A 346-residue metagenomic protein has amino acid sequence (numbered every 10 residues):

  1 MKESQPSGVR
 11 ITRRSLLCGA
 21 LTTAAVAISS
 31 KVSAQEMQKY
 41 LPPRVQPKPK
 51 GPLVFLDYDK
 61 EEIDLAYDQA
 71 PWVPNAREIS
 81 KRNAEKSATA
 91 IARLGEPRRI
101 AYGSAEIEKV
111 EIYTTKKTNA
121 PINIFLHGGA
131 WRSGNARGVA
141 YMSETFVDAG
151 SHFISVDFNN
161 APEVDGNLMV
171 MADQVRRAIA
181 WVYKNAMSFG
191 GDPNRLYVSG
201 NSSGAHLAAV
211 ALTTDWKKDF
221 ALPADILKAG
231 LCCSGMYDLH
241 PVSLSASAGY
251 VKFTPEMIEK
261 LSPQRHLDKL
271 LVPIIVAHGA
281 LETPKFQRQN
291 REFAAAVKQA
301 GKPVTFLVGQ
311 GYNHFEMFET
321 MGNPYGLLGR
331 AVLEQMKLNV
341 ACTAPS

Functional and structural regions predicted by a protein language model:
M1-I11, T22-A25: N-terminal secretory signal peptides
C18-A20: Sec-dependent N-terminal signal peptides
V32-A34: Boundary at the C-terminal end of the N-terminal hydrophobic targeting segment
E36-S346: Alpha/beta-hydrolase superfamily serine-hydrolase fold, recognizing
